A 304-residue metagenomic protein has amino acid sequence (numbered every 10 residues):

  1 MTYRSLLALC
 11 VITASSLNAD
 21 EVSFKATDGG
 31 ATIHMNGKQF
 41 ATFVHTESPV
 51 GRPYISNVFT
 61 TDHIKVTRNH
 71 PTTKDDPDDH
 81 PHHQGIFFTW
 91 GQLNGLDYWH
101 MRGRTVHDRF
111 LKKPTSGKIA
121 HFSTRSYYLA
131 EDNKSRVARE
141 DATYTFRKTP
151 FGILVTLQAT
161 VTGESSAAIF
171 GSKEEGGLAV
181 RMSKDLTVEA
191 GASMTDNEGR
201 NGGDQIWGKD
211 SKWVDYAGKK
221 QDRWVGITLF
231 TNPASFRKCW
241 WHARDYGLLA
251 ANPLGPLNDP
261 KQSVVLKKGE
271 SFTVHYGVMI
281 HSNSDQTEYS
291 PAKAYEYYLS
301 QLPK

Functional and structural regions predicted by a protein language model:
M1-L7: Bacterial N-terminal signal peptides that target proteins for export
L9-A19: Hydrophobic h-region of N-terminal signal peptides that target proteins for export in Gram-negative bacteria
D20-H80, T149, Q158, N283: Beta-strand-rich N-terminal accessory domains
F43-E47, P53-N57, T149-M194: Acidic (Asp/Glu-rich), glycine- and aromatic
H80-F151: Extended, loop-rich substrate-binding clefts of extracytoplasmic carbohydrate-active enzymes
S126-A130, Y144-K148, V161-S165, M182-L186 (+1 more regions): Beta-strand elements of well-folded, non-transmembrane domains
A167-R237: Active-site/ligand-binding surface loops and adjacent short beta/alpha elements that line catalytic pockets across
I227-K304: Beta-strand-rich recognition/accessory modules
